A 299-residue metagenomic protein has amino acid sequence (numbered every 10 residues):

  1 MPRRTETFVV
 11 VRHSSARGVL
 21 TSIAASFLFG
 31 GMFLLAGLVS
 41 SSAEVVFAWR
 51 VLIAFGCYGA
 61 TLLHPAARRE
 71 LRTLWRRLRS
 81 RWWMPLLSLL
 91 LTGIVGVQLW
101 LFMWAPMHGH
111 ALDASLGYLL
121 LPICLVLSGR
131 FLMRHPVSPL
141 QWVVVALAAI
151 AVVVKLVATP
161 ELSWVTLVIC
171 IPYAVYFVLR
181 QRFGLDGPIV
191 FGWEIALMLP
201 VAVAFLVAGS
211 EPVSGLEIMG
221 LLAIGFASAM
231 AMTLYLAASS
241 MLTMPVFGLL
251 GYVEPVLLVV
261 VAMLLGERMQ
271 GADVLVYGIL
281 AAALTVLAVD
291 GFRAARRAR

Functional and structural regions predicted by a protein language model:
M1-A24, G56-L90, V137-P139, F191 (+3 more regions): Membrane-interface interhelical linkers
P2-A48, G93, A146, I150-R182 (+2 more regions): Glycine-/small-residue-enriched transmembrane alpha-helix faces in small-molecule transporters and effluxers
R3-R4, V51, V157-L162, Y252-R299: C-terminal-most transmembrane helix of multi-pass membrane proteins
L20, S115-L120, G187-L197, A229-L264: Helix-helix packing/entry segments at the starts of transmembrane helices
A24-G31, L35, L89-P106, L167-L179 (+3 more regions): Hydrophobic alpha-helical transmembrane segments of multi-pass membrane transport proteins, especially secondary
V39, V46, A105-P106, F131-M133 (+4 more regions): Hydrophobic/aromatic residues within transmembrane alpha-helices of multi-pass small-molecule transporters
W104-G109, V154-W164, L185, G209-G215: Membrane-interface helix caps and helix-loop-helix hairpins in membrane proteins
L120-L140, V256-L275: C-terminal transmembrane-helix exit sites in multi-pass transporters
